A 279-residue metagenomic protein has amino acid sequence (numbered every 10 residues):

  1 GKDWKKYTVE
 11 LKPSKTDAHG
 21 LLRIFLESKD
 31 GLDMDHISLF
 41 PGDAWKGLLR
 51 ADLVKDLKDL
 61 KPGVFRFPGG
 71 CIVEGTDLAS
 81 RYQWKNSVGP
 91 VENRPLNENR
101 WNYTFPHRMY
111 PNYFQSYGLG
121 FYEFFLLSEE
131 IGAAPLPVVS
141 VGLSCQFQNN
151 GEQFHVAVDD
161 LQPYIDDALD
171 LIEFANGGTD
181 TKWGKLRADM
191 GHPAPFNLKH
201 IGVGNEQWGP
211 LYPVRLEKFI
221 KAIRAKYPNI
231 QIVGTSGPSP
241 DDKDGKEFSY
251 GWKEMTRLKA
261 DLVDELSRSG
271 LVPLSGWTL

Functional and structural regions predicted by a protein language model:
G1-D17: Extracellular carbohydrate recognition and processing domains and analogous Trp-centered ligand-binding platforms
V9, L22, M34-G42, F65 (+2 more regions): Extracellular beta-strand elements of beta-rich domains used for carbohydrate recognition/degradation or cell-matrix
P13, G20-D30, I37, P210-L279: Noncatalytic carbohydrate-binding groove/subsite architecture in carbohydrate-active enzymes
K29-L48, D52: Exposed low-complexity, polar/acidic, P/S/T/G-rich flexible segments that act as propeptides, protease-susceptible
L48-D52, G118-F124, A175-P193, K218 (+1 more regions): Alpha-helical scaffolding within the catalytic cores of extracellular/periplasmic polymer-degrading hydrolases
D52-I72, K85-S87, V91, G120-L136: Catalytic domains of carbohydrate-active enzymes, especially glycoside hydrolases
G63-P68, Q83, A134-V139, K199-V203 (+2 more regions): Structural recognition of the beta-strand scaffold that forms the well-ordered cores of secreted hydrolase catalytic
V73-L119, Q148-D167, E173, G177-G202: Aromatic- and acidic-residue-enriched carbohydrate-binding clefts of CAZyme catalytic domains
